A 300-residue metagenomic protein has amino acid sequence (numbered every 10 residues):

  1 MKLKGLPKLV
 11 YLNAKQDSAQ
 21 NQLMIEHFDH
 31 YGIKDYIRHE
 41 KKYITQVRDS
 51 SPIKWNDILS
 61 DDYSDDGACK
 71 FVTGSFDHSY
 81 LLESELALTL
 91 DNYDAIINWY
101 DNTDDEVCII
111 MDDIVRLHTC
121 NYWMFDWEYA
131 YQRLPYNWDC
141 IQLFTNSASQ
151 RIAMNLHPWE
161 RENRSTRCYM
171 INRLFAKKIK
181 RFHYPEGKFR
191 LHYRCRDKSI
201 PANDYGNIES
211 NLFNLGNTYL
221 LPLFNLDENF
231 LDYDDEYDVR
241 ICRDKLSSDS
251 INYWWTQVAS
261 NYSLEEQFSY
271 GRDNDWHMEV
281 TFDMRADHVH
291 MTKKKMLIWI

Functional and structural regions predicted by a protein language model:
M1-I110, V115-I300: An acidic/histidine-cluster motif and surrounding catalytic segment that typifies divalent-metal-assisted enzyme active
